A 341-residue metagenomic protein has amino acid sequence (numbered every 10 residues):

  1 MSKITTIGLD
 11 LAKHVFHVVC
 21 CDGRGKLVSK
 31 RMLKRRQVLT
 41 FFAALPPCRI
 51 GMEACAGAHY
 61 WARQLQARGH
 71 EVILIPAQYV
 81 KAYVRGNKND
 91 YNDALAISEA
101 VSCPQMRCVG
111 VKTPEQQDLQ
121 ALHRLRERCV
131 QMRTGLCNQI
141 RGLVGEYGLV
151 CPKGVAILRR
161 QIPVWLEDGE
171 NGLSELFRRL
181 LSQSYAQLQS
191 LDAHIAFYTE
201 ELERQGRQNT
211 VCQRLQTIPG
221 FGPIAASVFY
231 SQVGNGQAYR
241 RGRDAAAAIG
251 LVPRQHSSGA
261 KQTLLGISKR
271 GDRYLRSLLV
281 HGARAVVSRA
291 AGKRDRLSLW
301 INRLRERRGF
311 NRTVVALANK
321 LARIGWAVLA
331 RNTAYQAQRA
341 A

Functional and structural regions predicted by a protein language model:
M1-A341: A detector of single, family-specific signature residues that are central to catalytic or substrate-handling motifs
